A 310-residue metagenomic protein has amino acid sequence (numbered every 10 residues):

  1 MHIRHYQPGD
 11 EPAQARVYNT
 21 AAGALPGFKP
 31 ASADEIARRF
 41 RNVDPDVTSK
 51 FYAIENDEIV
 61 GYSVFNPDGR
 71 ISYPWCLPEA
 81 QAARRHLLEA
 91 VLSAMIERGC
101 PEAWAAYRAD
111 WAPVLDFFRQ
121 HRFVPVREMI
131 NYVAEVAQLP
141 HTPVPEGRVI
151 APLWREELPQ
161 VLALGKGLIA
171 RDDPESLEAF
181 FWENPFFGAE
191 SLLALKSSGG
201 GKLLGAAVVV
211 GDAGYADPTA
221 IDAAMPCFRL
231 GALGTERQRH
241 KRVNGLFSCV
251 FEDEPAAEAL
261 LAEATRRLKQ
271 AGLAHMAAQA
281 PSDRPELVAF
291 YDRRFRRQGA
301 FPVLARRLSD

Functional and structural regions predicted by a protein language model:
M1-D34, T142-E175: Short amphipathic alpha-helix that is part of the acyltransferase structural core
P8-E11, A24-E89, L203-E252: Conserved donor-binding loop and adjoining core beta-sheet/short helix segment in diverse acyl/aminoacyl transferases
R16, K50-F51, L287: Ligand-binding pocket scaffold of soluble enzyme catalytic domains
G27-F51, R171-S198: Active-site rim helix/loop that mediates acceptor-substrate recognition in acyltransferases
I54-N56, K196-S198, R306-L308: Active-site beta-strand termini and strand-to-loop segments that position acidic
D68, E79-E146, L260, T265 (+2 more regions): Acyl-donor-binding surface of acyltransferase catalytic domains
R98, F228-G231, E236-M276, D283: Aromatic (often tryptophan-rich) hydrophobic motifs at membrane interfaces
D173, A216-A220, A257, L287-V288: Extended hydrophobic-aromatic, low-complexity segments
